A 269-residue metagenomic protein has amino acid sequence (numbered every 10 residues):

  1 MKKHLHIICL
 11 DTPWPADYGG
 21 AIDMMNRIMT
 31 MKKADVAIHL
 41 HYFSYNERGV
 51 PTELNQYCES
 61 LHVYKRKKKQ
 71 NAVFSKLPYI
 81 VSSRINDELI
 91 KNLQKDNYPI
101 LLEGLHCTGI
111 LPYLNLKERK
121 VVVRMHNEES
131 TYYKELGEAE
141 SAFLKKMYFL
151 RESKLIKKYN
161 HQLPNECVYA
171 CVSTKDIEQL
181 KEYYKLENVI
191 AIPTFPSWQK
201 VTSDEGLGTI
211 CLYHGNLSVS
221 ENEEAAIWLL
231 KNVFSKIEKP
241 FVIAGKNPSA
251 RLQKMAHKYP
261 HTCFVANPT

Functional and structural regions predicted by a protein language model:
M1-L61, K95-D96: N-terminal subdomain of nucleotide-sugar transferases
D23, A191-K258, F264-P268: Conserved catalytic-core segment of nucleotide-activated headgroup transferases in glycan assembly
F43, L102-G104, H126, A170-S173 (+2 more regions): Replace "coordinates the UDP/GDP/TDP-sugar" with "coordinates nucleotide-activated sugar donors
L61-L89, A142-F149: A short, charged, and often flexible helix/loop element on the N-terminal side of the glycosyltransferase catalytic
D87-Q94, E129-Y132, E140-Y169: Membrane-proximal helix-turn-helix segments that form the acceptor-binding/catalytic region of lipid-linked
I90-G109, K120-V122: Short N-terminal targeting/anchoring amphipathic segment
I100, L116-A139: Active-site proximal beta-strand in glycosyltransferases
F149-V201: Donor nucleotide-sugar binding/catalytic pocket of nucleotide-sugar-dependent glycosyltransferases
